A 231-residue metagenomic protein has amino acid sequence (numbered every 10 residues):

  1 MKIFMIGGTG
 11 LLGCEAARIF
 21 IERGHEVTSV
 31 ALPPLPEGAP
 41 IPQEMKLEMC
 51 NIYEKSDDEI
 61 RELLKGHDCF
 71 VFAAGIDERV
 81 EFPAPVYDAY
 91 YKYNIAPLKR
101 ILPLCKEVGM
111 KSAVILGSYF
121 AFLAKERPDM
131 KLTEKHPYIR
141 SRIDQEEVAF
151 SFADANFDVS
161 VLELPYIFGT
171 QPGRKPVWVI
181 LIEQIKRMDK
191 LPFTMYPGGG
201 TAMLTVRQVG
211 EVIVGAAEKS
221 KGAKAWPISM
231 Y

Functional and structural regions predicted by a protein language model:
I3-R23: N-terminal Rossmann NAD(P)H-binding glycine-rich loop of SDR-like oxidoreductase domains
M45-K46, C50-A96: NAD(P)H-binding glycine-rich loop region in Rossmannoid oxidoreductase-like domains and their noncatalytic homologs
Y91-I95, K131-V148, G199-M203: Short-chain dehydrogenase/reductase
A96-R140: Conserved Rossmann-fold NAD(P)-dependent oxidoreductase catalytic core, especially the SDR/UDP-sugar
V148-G173: Conserved beta-loop-beta element that borders a ligand/cofactor-binding pocket
G169-I182, A216-W226: Glycine/proline-rich active-site loop of Rossmann-fold NAD(P)-dependent oxidoreductases
E183-L204: A conserved pocket-lining segment of Rossmann-fold NAD(P)-dependent short-chain dehydrogenase/reductase
G199-G200, L204-Y231: Mid/C-terminal beta-alpha module of Rossmann-like enzyme folds, strongest in SDR-family dehydrogenases/epimerases
